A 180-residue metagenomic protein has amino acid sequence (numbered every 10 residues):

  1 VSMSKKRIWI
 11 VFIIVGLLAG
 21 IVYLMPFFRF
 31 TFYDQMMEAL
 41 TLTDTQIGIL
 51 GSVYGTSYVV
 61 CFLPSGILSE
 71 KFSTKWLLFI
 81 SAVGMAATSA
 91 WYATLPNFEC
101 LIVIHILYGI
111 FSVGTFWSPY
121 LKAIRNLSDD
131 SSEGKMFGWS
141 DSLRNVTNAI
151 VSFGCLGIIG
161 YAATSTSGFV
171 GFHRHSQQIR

Functional and structural regions predicted by a protein language model:
I10-D44, S65, V151-C155: Extracytoplasmic
T41, S73, T94-E99: Helix-breaking motifs and short loop linkers at transmembrane-helix boundaries and internal kinks in secondary membrane
I49-I67: Central cavity-lining transmembrane alpha-helices of secondary-active solute carriers, predominantly the Major
V83-N97: C-terminal ends and interior cores of transmembrane alpha-helices in multi-pass membrane transporters/permeases
T88, E99-T115: Hydrophobic core of transmembrane alpha-helices in multi-pass small-molecule transporters, especially MFS/SLC-type
G114-D129: Intracellular juxtamembrane helix-capping segments at the cytosolic ends of symmetry-related transmembrane helices
G134-G160: Glycine-rich segments within core transmembrane alpha-helices of 12-TM secondary carriers
